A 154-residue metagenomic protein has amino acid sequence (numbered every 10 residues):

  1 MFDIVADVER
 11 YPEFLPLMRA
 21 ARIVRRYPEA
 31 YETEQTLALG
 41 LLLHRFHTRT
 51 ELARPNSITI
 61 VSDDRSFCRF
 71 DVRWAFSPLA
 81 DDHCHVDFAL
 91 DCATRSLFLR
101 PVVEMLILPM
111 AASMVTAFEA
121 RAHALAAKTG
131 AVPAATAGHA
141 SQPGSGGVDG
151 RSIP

Functional and structural regions predicted by a protein language model:
M1-E29, A124, A140-P154: Hydrophobic ligand-binding cavity/cleft-lining segments
F2, Y11-F14, Y31, F46 (+5 more regions): Aromatic side chains
E9-P16, L37-G40, H44, R65-C68 (+2 more regions): Flexible, active-site-adjacent loop/turn segments at secondary-structure boundaries
P12, R22-D64, A117, R121 (+1 more regions): Glycine-rich portal/gate segments that line the openings of hydrophobic small-molecule binding cavities
R19, N56, C68-V72: Short beta-strand or tight-loop elements that sit immediately N-terminal to catalytic metal-binding acidic residues
R26-P28, F88-D91, A134-T136: Short, charge- and proline-biased low-complexity linear segments that act as flexible interaction/docking motifs
S62-S113: Beta-strand/loop substructures that line and gate deep hydrophobic ligand-binding cavities in soluble
T94-G144, I153: A conserved amphipathic terminal alpha-helix motif
